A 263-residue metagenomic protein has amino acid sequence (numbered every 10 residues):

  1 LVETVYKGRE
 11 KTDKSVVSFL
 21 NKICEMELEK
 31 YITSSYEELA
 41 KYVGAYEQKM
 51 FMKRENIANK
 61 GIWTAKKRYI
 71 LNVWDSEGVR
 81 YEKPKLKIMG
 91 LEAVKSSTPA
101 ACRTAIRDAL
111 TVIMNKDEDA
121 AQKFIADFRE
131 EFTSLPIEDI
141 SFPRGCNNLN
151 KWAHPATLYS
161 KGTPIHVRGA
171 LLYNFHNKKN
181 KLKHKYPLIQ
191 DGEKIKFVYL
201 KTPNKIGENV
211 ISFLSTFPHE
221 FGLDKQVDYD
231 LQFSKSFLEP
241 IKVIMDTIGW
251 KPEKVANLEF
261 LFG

Functional and structural regions predicted by a protein language model:
L1-G263: DNA-dependent DNA polymerase catalytic subunits
